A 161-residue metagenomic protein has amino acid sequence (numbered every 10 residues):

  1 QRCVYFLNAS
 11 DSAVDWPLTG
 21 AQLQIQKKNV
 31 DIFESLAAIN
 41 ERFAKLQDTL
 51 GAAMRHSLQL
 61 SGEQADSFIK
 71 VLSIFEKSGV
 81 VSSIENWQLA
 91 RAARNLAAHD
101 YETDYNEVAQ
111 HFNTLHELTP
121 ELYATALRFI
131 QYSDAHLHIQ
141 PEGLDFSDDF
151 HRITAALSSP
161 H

Functional and structural regions predicted by a protein language model:
Q1-H161: Solvent-exposed interaction patches of small proteins and small membrane subunits
